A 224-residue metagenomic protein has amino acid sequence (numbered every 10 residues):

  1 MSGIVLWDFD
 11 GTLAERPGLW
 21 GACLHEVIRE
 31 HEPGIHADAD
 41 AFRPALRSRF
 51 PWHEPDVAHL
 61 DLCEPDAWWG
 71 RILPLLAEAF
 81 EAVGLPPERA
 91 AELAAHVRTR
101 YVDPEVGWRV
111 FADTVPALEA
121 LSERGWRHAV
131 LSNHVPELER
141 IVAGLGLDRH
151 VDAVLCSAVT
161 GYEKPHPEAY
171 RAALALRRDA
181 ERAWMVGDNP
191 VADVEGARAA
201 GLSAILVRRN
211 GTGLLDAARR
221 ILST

Functional and structural regions predicted by a protein language model:
M1-W7, R16, A37, L85-A94 (+2 more regions): Asp-based, Mg2+/Mn2+-dependent phosphohydrolase catalytic module
S2-A112, R124: N-terminal helical cap/lid subdomain that shapes the substrate entry/recognition surface in HAD-like hydrolases
